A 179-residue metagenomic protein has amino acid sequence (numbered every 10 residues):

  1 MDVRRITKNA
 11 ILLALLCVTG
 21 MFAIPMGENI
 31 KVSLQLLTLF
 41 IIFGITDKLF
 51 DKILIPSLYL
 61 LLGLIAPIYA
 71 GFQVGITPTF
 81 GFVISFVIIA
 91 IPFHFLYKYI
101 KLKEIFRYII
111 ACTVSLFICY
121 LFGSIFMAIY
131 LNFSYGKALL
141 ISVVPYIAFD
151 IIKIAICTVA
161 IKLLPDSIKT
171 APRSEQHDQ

Functional and structural regions predicted by a protein language model:
M1-L54: Hydrophobic transmembrane alpha-helices
I6-I11, L37-I41, K52-S57, T79-I84 (+2 more regions): Hydrophobic alpha-helical transmembrane segments
L16, G20, I42-F43, G63-A70 (+3 more regions): Structural signal for membrane-spanning alpha-helices in multi-pass inner-membrane proteins, emphasizing helix cores
L16, G44, Y59-G63, F86 (+3 more regions): Alpha-helical transmembrane segments of multi-pass membrane proteins
G20-K31, Y59-I91: Interfacial aromatic-anchored transmembrane helix boundaries in multi-pass membrane proteins
E28, F72, E104-H177: Membrane-embedded alpha-helical hairpins and interfacial helices in multi-pass inner-membrane proteins
G44-L49, P92-I100, L163-I168: Structural signal for the C-terminal ends of transmembrane alpha-helices and the immediately following loop
T79, V83, V87, I91 (+2 more regions): Mid-bilayer segments of alpha-helical transmembrane spans in multi-pass integral membrane proteins that mediate
